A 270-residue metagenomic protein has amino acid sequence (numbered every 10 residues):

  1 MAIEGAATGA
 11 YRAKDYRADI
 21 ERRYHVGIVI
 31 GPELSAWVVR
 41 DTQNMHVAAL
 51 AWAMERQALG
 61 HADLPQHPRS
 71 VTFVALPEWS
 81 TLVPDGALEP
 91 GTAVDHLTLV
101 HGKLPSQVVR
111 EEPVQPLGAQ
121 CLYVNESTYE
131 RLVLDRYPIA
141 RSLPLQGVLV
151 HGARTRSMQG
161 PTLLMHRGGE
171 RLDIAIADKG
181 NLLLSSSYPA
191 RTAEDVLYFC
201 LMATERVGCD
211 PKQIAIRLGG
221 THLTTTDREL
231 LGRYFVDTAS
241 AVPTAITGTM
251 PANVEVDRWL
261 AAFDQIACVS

Functional and structural regions predicted by a protein language model:
M1-S270: Hydrophobic/aromatic-enriched cytosolic interaction surfaces used to assemble or bind macromolecules
